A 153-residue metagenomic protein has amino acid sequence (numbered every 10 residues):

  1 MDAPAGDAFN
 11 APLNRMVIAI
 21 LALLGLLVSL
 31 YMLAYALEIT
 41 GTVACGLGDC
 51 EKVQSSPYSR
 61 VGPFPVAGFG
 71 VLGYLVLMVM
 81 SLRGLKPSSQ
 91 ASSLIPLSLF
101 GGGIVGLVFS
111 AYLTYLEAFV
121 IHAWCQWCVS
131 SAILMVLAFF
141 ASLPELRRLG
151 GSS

Functional and structural regions predicted by a protein language model:
M1-S153: Membrane-interfacial helix-loop segments of redox and metal-homeostasis proteins, especially TM-loop-TM junctions
